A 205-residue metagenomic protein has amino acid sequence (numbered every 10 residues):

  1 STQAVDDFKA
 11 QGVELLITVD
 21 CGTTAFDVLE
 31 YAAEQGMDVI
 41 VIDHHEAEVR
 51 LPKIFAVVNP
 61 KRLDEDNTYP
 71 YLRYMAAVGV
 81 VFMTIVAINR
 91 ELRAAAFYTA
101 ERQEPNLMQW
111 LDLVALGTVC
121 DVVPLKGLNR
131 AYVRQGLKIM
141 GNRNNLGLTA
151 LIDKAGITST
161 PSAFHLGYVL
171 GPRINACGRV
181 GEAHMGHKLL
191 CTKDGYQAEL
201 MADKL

Functional and structural regions predicted by a protein language model:
T2-L15, D20, Q35-G36, K53 (+1 more regions): Hydrophobic helix-and-loop "lid/oligomerization" segment in the mid-to-C-terminal part of catalytic domains
A4, V28-Y31, V80-T84, Q135: Alpha-helical scaffold elements adjacent to nucleotide-binding pockets in ATP/GTP-utilizing enzyme cores
T18-V28: Short glycine/serine/threonine-rich phosphate/pyrophosphate-binding segments that cradle anionic phosphate groups
T23, E46-A47, R62, P124 (+1 more regions): Short, glycine/acidic-enriched loop or turn micro-motifs at the edges of active sites
F26, L51-P52, M75-V78, F82 (+2 more regions): Amphipathic alpha-helical transducer elements in NTP-driven molecular machines
F26-Q35, H45, P52: Short Gly/Thr/Asp-enriched flexible loops that form oxyanion-binding sites at enzyme active sites
V39-V41: Hydrophobic beta-strand scaffold residues
P52-Y98, W110-V119: Short alpha-helices
